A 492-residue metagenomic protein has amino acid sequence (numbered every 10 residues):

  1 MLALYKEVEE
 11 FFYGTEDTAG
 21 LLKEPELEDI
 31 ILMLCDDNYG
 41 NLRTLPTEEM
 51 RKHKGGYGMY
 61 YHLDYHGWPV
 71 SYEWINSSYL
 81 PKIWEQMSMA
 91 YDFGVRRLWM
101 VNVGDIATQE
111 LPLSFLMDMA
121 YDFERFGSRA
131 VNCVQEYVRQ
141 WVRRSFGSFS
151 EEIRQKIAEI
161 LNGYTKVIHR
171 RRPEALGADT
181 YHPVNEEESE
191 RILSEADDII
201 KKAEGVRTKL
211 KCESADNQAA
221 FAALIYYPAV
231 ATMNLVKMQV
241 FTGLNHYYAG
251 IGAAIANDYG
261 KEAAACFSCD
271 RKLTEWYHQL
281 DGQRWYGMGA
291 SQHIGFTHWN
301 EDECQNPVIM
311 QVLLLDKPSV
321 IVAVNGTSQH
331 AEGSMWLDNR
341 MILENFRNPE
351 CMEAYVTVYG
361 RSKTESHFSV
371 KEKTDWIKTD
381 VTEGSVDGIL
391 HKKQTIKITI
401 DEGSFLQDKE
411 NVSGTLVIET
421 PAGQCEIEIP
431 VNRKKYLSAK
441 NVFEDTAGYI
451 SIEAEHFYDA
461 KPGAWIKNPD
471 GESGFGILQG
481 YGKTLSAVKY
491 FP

Functional and structural regions predicted by a protein language model:
M1-K54, S189-F221, I225, T232-L235: Gly/Pro-rich turn-and-neighbor structural signature
K54-S78: Active-site clefts of carbohydrate-active enzymes
M119-E195: Charged, amphipathic alpha-helical linkers/stalks
S189-T357, T415-L416: Histidine-centered catalytic/metal-binding microenvironments
V356, E402, Q407-A422: A short beta-strand micro-motif common to beta-rich folds, especially ectodomain repeats
R361-K397: Surface-exposed binding patches on compact interaction domains or structured appendages
C425-K435: C-terminal edge beta-strand
K440-P492: Glycan-recognition and processing domains
